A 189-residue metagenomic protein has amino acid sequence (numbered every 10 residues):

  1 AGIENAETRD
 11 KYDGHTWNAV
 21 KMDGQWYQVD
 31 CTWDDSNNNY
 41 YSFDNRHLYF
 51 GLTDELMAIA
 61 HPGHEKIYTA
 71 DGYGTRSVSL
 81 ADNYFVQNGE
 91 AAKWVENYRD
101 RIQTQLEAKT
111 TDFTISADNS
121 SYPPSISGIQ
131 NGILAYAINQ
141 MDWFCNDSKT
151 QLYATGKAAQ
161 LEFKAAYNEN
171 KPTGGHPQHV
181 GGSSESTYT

Functional and structural regions predicted by a protein language model:
G2-E55, G175-G182: Hydrophobic/aromatic-rich core segments of domains that either
D23, D54-T189: N-terminal accessory/pre-domain segments preceding catalytic cores
